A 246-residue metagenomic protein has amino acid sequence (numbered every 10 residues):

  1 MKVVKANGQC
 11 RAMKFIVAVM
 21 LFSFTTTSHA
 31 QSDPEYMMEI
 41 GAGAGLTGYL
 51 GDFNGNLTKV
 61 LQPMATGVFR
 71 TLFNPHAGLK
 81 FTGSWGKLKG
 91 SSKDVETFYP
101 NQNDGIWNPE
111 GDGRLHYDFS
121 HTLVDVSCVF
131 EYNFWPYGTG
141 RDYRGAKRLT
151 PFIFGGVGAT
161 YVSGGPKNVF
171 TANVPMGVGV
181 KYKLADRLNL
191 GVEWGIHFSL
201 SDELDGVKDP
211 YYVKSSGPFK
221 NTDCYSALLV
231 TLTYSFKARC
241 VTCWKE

Functional and structural regions predicted by a protein language model:
A30-R70, A227-R239: Short glycine/proline- and aromatic-enriched beta-strand/turn motifs that initiate or cap beta-hairpins
E35, L72-H76, W135-Y137, A146 (+2 more regions): Outer-membrane beta-barrel channels and translocator barrels
Y36, K59-P63, T122-V126, K147-L149 (+2 more regions): Residues that define the transmembrane beta-barrel architecture of outer-membrane proteins
M38-A42, L79-F81, V126-C128, P151-V157 (+4 more regions): Transmembrane beta-strands of outer-membrane beta-barrel proteins
T47-G51, G86-G90, W135, G158-V162 (+2 more regions): Structural signature of outer-membrane beta-barrel domains
D52-L57, S92-F98, R141-G145, G164-F170 (+2 more regions): Outer-membrane beta-barrel translocator domains and adjoining extracellular loop/strand segments of Gram-negative
P75-P166: Gram-negative (and chloroplast) outer-membrane scaffold detector with strong preference for beta-barrel transmembrane
A185-E246: Predominantly the C-terminal beta-signal and adjacent terminal strand-loop region of outer-membrane beta-barrel
